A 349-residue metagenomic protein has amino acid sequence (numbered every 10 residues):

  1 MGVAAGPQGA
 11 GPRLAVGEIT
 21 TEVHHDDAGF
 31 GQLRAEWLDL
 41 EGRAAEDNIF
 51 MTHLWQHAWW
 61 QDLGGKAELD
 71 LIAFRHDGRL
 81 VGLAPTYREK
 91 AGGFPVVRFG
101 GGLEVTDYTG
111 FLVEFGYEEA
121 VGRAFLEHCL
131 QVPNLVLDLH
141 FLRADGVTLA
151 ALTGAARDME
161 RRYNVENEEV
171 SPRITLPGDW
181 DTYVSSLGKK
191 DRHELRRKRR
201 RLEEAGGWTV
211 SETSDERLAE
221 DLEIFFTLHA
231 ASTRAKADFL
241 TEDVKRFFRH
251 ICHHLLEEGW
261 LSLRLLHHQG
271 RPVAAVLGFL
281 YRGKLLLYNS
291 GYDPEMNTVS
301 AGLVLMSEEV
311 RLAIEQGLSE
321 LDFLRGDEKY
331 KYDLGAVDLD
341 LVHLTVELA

Functional and structural regions predicted by a protein language model:
G17, T21-G102, F141-S171, T175-N297: A conserved beta-strand-loop-helix scaffold within acyl/acetyltransferase catalytic domains
A67-L69, Y117, V132-L135, L261 (+1 more regions): Short, high-confidence coil segments that cap the C-terminus of an alpha-helix and link into the following beta-strand
L103-E118, S290-T298: A short, internal acetyl-CoA/4′-phosphopantetheine-binding micro-motif in the GNAT/acyltransferase core
Y117-H128, T298-V310: Conserved acetyl-CoA-binding loop-helix of GNAT-fold acetyltransferases
C129, L255, A313: Hydrophobic pocket-lining residues that define ligand/cofactor binding sites across diverse proteins
N134-L142, A313-L324: Conserved GNAT acetyl-CoA-binding A-motif
R162-S171, D338-A349: Conserved catalytic-core motifs of GNAT/GCN5-like acyltransferases
G270, G302-L305, E309, A313 (+2 more regions): Hydrophobic, well-ordered secondary-structure elements that form the walls of internal hydrophobic environments
